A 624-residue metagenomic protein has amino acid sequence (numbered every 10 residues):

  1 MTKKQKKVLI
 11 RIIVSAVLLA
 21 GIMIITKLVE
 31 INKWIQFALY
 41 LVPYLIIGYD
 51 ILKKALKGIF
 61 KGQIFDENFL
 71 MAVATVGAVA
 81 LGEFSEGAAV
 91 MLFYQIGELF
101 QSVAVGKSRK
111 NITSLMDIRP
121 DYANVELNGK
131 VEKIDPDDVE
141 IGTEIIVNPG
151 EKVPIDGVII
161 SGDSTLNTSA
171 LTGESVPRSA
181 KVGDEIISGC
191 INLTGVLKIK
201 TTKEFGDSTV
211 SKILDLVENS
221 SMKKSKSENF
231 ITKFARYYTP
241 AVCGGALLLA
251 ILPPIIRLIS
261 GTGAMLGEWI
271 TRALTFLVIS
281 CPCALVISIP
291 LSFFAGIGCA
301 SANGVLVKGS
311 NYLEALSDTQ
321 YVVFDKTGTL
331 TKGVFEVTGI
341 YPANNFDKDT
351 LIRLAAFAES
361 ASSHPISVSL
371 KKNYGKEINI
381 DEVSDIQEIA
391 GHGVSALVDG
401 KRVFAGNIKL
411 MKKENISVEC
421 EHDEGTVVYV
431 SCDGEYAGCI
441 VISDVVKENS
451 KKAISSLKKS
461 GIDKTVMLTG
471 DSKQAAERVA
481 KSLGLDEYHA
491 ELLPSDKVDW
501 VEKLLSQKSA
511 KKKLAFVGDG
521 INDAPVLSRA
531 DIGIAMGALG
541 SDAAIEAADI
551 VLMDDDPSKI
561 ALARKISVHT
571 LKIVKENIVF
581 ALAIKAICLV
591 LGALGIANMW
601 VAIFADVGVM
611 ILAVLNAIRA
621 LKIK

Functional and structural regions predicted by a protein language model:
M1-V14, Y238: N-terminal membrane topogenic signal
A16-V17, N229-S260, R272-F293, K575-F604: Bilayer-spanning, highly hydrophobic alpha-helical transmembrane segments
M23, I35, Y40-E126, D138-I145 (+6 more regions): Actuator/coupling domain of P-type ATPases
L56-D66, V103-T113, L291-S310, I618-K624: Juxtamembrane helix-loop transition segments at the membrane interface in multi-pass membrane proteins
N68-A72, L171, T271, C281-A358 (+1 more regions): Conserved catalytic phosphorylation-site environment of P-type ATPases
N148, Y341-K464, K473, L485-V501: P-type ATPase nucleotide-binding
G245, K508-K511, A548, M553-K624: Membrane-embedded transport module
V398-G400, T426, C432-E576: Conserved ATP-binding TGD loop and adjacent catalytic N/P-domain core of P-type ATPases
